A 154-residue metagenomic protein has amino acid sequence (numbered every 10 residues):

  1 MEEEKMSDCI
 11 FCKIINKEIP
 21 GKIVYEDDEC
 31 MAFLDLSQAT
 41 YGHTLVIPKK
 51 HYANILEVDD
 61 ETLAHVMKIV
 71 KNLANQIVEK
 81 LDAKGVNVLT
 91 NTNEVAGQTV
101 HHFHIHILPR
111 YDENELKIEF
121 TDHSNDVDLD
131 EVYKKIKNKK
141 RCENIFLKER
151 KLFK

Functional and structural regions predicted by a protein language model:
M1-K154: HIT superfamily nucleotide-processing domains
